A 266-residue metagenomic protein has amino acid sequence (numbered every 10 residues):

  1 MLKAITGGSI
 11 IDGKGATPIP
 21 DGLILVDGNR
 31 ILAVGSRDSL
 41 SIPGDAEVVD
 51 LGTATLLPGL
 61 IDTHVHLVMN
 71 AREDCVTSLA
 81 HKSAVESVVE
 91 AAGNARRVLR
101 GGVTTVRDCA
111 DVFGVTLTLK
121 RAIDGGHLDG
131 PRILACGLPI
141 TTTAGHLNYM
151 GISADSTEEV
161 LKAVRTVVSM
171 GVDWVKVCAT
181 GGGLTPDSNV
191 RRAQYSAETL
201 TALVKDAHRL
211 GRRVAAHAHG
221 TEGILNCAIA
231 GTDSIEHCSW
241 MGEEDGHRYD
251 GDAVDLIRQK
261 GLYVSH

Functional and structural regions predicted by a protein language model:
L2-A4, I10, K14-L57: Histidine-rich, glycine-flanked metal-binding segment
G7, A54, H64-H66, H217 (+1 more regions): Histidine-centered divalent metal-coordination motifs
D45-T55, T116-H127, T157-V172, H247-L262: Short amphipathic alpha-helices and their capping/turn segments at secondary-structure boundaries
A54-G125, E198, E222-G223, I229-A230: Metal-associated gating/positioning segment near the N- to mid-region
V76-V89, G145-K162, R213-A218: Active-site mouth loops of central-metabolism enzymes
E90-V115, G130-T141, V172-P186, R213 (+2 more regions): Divalent metal-dependent hydrolysis catalytic cores, especially in the metallo-beta-lactamase
A144-T201, E236-W240, E244-D245: Active-site gating/metal-coordination segments in enzymes
L184-H266: Active-site core of metal-dependent hydrolases
